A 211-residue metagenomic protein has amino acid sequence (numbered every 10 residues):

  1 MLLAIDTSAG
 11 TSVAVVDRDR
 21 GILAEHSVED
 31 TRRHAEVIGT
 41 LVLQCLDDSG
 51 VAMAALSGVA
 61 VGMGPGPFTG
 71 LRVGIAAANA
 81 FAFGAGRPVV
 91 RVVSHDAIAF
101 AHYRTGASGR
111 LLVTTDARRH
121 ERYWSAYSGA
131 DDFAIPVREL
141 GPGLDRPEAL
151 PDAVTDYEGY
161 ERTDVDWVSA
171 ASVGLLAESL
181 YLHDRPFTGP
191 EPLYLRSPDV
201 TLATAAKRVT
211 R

Functional and structural regions predicted by a protein language model:
M1-I22, E29, R33-E36, V90-R211: Oxyanion-binding and handling regions
A14, S27, G58-A60: Short, conserved beta-strand segments within well-ordered enzyme catalytic domains that often line or immediately flank
V42, A78, A99: Generic structural marker for isolated residues within well-ordered, non-membrane alpha-helices of soluble domains
V42-G58: Phosphate/pyrophosphate-binding loops at sites that engage ATP/ADP/AMP, CoA/4′-phosphopantetheine, polyphosphate
Q44, N79, F83, R104 (+1 more regions): Short, well-ordered alpha-helices that flank and scaffold nucleotide-derived cofactor binding pockets
G58-V89: DPxDG-like acidic metal-binding loop motif
